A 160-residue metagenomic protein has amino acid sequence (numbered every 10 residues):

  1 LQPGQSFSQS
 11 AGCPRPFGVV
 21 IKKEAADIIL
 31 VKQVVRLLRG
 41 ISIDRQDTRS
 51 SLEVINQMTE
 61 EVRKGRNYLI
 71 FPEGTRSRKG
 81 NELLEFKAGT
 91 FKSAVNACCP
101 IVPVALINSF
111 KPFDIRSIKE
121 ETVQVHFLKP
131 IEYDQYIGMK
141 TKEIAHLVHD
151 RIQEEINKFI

Functional and structural regions predicted by a protein language model:
L1-T48: Catalytic core of membrane glycerolipid acyltransferases/transacylases, capturing the structured, soluble-facing
L52-I160: Non-catalytic C-terminal accessory region of glycerolipid acyltransferases and related lyso-lipid remodeling enzymes
